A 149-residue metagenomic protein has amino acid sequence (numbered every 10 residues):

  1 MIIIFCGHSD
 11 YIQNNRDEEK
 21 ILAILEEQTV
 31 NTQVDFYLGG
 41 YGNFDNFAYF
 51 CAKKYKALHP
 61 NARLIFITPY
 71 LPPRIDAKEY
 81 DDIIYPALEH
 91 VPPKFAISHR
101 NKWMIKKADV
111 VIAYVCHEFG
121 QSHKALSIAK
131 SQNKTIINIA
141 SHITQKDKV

Functional and structural regions predicted by a protein language model:
I2, G7-V149: Acidic/glycine-enriched connector segments
